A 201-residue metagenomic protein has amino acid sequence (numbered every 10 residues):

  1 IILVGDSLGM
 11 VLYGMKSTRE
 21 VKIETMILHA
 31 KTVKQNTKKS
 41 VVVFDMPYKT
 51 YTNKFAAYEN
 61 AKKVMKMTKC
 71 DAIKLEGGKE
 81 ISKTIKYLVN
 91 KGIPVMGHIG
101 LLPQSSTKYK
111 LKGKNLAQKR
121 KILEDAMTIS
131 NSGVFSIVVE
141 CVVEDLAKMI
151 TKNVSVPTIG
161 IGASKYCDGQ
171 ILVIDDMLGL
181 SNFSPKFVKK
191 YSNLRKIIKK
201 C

Functional and structural regions predicted by a protein language model:
I1-R19, I23-C201: Alpha/beta enzyme core
